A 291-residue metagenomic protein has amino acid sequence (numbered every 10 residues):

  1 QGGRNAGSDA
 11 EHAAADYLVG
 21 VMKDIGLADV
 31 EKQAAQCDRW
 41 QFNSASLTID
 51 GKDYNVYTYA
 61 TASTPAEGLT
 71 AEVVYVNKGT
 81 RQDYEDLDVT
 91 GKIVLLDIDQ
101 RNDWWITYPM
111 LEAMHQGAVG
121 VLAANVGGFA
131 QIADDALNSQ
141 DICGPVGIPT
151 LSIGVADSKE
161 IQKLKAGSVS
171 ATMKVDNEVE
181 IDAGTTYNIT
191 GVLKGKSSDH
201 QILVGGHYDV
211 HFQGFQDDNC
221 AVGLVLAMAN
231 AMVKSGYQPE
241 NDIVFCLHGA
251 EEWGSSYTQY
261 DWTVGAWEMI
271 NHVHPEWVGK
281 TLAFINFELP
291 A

Functional and structural regions predicted by a protein language model:
Q1-A6, L18, K23-D29, I98 (+10 more regions): Sec/Tat-exported extracytoplasmic proteins
Q1-I93: Noncatalytic luminal/extracellular "stalk/propeptide" segments of secretory-pathway proteins
R4-A6, Q36-R39, T80-R81, D99-D103 (+7 more regions): Solvent-exposed loop/turn segments at secondary-structure junctions within structured extracellular/periplasmic domains
I25-D29, V89-V94, Q116-V121, S168-S170 (+3 more regions): Loop/turn elements at helix/coil->beta-strand transitions in domains of secreted/extracellular proteins
E31-K32, Y75, I93-D97, G120-A124 (+5 more regions): Structural recognition of the beta-strand scaffold that forms the well-ordered cores of secreted hydrolase catalytic
K52-D86, S139-Q216, A227-E240: Soluble metallo-hydrolase cores and metallopeptidase-like ectodomains found primarily in the secretory/periplasmic
R81-A133: A conserved hydrophobic secondary-structure block that centers on an alpha-helix together with its immediately flanking
R101-N102, I106-Y108, E112, N188 (+1 more regions): Acidic/histidine-rich catalytic neighborhood of metal-dependent amide-processing enzymes
